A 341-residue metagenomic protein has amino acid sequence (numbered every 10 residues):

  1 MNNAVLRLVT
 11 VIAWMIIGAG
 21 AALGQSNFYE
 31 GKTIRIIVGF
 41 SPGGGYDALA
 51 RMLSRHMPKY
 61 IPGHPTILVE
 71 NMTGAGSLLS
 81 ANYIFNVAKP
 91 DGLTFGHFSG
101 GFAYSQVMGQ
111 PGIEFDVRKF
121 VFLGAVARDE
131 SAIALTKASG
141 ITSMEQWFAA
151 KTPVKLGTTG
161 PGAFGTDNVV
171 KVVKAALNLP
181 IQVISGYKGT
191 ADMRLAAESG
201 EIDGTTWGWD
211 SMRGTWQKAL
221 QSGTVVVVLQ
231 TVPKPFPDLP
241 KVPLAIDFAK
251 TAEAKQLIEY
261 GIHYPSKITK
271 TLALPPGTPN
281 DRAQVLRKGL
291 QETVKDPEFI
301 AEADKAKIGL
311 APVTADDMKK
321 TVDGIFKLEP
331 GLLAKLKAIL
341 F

Functional and structural regions predicted by a protein language model:
R7-G20: Bacterial N-terminal signal peptides
L23-G31: Cleaved targeting-peptide boundary
E30-K32, S222-T224, V228, K241 (+3 more regions): An extracytoplasmic/periplasmic, membrane-proximal ligand-sensing/linker region
K32-P42, Q146-A163, D203, V226 (+1 more regions): Short loop->beta-strand "edge-of-pocket" segments that line small-molecule binding or catalytic clefts across diverse
L53, A75-S77, G92-S105, A125-A127 (+1 more regions): Ligand-binding clamshell of periplasmic/extracellular solute-binding protein-like
K59-G63, Y83-T94, A103-S199, A249-L257 (+1 more regions): Hinge/capping helix and adjacent helix->loop/strand transition within the periplasmic-binding protein
G100-G112, D167, K171-A176, G204-A249: A ligand-binding cleft/hinge motif common to bilobed small-molecule-binding domains
